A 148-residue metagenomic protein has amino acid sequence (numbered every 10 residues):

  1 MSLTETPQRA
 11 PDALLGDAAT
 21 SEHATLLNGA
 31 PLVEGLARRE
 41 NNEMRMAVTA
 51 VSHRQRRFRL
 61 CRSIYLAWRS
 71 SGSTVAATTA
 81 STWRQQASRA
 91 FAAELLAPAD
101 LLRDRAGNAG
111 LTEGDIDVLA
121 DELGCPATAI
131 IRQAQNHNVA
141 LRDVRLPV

Functional and structural regions predicted by a protein language model:
M1-V148: Short juxta-domain linker segments that transition from a proline/glycine-rich, charged coil into a short amphipathic
